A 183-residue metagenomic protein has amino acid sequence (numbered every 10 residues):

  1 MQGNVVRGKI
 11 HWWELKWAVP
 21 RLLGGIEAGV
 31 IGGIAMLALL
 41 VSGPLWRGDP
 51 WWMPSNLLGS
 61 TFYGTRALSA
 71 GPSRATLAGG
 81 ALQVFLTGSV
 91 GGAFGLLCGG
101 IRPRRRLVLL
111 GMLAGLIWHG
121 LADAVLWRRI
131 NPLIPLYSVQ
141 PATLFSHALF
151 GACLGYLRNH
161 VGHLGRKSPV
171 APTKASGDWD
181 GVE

Functional and structural regions predicted by a protein language model:
K16-G48: N-terminal signal-anchor transmembrane alpha helix
G25, C98-I117: Internal alpha-helical transmembrane segments of multi-pass membrane proteins
G33-I34, G115-V125: Aromatic-anchored segments of alpha-helical transmembrane domains
W46, A124-L144: Interfacial helix-loop-helix junctions of multi-pass membrane proteins
R47-P72: Membrane-interface interhelical connector segments
A78-G95: Hydrophobic alpha-helical transmembrane segments
S89, S146-H160: Hydrophobic cores of alpha-helical transmembrane segments in multi-pass inner/ER membrane proteins, independent
G165-E183: Short, highly charged, low-complexity non-transmembrane loops/tails of multi-pass membrane proteins
